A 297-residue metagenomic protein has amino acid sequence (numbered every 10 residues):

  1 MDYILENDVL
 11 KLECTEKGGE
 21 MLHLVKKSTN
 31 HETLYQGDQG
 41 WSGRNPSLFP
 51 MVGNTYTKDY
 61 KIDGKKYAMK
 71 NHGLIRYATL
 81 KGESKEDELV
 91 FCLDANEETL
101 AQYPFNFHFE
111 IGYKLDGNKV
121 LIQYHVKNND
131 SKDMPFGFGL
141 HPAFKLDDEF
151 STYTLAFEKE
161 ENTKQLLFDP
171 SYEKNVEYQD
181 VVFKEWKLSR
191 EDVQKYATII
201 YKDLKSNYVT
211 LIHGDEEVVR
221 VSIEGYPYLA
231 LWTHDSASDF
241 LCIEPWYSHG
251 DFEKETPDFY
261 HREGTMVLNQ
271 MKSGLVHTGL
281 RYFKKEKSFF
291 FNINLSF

Functional and structural regions predicted by a protein language model:
M1-D59, K66-K70, L204-Y226, K272-F283: Beta-strand-rich N-terminal accessory domains
K65-G117: Extended, loop-rich substrate-binding clefts of extracytoplasmic carbohydrate-active enzymes
Y67, H72-S84, W186-G264: Acidic/His-leaning functional-site neighborhoods
C92-E98, W246-S248, R281: Generic short beta-strand segments
E97-F136, L140-D147: Acidic, contiguous internal or C-terminal segments within carbohydrate-active enzymes that form a structured patch used
E110-G112, E263-L268: Beta-strand-rich interaction surfaces with strong enrichment in secreted/lumenal proteins
I111, K119, K272-I293: C-terminal or internal capping secondary-structure element at the end of a domain, subdomain, or sheet
D133, A143-L146, F150-E224, F289: Active-site/ligand-binding surface loops and adjacent short beta/alpha elements that line catalytic pockets across
